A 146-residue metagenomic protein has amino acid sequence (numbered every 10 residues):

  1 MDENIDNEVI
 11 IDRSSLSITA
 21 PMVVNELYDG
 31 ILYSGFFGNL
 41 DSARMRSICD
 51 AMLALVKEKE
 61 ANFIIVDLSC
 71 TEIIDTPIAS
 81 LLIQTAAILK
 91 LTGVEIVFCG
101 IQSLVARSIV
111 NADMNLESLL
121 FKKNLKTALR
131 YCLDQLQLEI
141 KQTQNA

Functional and structural regions predicted by a protein language model:
D2, D6-L16, K141: N-terminal targeting/trafficking signals and adjacent low-complexity tails
A20-C49: STAS-typified acidic loop motif
D41-M45, D50-K59, F63, D75 (+1 more regions): Extended mid-to-C-terminal alpha-helical interaction segments
R46, D50, A54, S80-A87 (+3 more regions): Solvent-exposed alpha-helical segments within well-ordered globular domains of core cellular machineries
A61-N62, V66-N115: Amphipathic alpha-helical interaction surfaces in cytosolic regulatory modules
E117-A128: Short acidic-hydrophobic, aromatic-tinged amphipathic segments that line or gate anion-handling sites
L129-A146: A cross-taxonomic marker for long C-terminal extensions/tails that follow the last structured domain
